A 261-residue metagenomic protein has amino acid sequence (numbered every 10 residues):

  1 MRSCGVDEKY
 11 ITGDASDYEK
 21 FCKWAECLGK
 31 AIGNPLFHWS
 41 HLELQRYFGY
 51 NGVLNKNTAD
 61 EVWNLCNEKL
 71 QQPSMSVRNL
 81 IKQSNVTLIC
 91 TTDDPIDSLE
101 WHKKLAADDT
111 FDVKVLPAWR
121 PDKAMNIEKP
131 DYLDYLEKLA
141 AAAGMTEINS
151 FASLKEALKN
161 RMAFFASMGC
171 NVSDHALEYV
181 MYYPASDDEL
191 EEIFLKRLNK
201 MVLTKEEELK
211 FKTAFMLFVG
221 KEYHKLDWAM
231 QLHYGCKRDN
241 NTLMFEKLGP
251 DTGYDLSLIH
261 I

Functional and structural regions predicted by a protein language model:
M1-L226: Metal-cofactor-binding active-site regions of metalloenzymes
Y183-A185, N240-G249: Histidine/acidic-residue-rich catalytic or RNA/ligand-binding cores of hydrolases and nuclease-related proteins
H224-A229, S257: N-terminal/domain-start segments enriched in small and hydrophobic, helix-friendly residues, covering either
A229-K237: Histidine-centered catalytic micro-motifs
P250-L256: Acidic, Ser/Thr-rich peripheral helices and adjacent loops at domain boundaries
I259-I261: Conserved small/polar residues in nucleotide/adenosyl-binding loops
